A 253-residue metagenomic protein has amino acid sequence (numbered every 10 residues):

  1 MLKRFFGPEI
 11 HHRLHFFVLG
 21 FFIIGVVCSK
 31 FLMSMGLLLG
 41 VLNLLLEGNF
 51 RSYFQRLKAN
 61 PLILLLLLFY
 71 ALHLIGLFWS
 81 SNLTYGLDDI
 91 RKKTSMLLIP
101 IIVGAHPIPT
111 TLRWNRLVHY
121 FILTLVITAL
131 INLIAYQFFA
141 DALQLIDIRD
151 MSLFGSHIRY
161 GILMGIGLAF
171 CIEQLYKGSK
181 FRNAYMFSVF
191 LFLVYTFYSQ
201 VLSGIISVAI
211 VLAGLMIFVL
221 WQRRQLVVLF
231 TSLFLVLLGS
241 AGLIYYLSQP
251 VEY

Functional and structural regions predicted by a protein language model:
M1-D88, A105-N115, H119, Q174-N183 (+2 more regions): Transmembrane signal-anchor hairpin modules in multi-pass inner-membrane enzymes, especially those that act on
L19, L98, V189: Short, conserved clusters of charged catalytic residues that mark active-site and nucleotide-handling motifs
F31-F50, I90-I102, R159-L168, I206-A213: Membrane-embedded alpha-helical segments of multi-pass membrane proteins, especially the transmembrane helices
N60, R149-D150: Alpha-helical interaction segments
I63-F69, L83-H106, R116-Y120, L125 (+3 more regions): Aromatic-anchored transmembrane helix interface
L74, L112-I146, S152-L247: Alpha-helical transmembrane segments of multi-pass inner-membrane proteins
L247-Y253: Membrane-proximal stem/loop segments at transmembrane-domain junctions that anchor or position
